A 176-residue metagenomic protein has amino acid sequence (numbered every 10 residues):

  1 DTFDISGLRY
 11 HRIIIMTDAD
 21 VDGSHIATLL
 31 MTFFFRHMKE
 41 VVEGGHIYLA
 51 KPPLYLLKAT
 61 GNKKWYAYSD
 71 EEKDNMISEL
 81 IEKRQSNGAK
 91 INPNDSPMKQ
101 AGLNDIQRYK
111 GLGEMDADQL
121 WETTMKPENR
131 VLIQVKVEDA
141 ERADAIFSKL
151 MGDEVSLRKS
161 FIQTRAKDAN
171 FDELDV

Functional and structural regions predicted by a protein language model:
D1-V176: Conserved phosphate-chemistry cores used by DNA topoisomerases
